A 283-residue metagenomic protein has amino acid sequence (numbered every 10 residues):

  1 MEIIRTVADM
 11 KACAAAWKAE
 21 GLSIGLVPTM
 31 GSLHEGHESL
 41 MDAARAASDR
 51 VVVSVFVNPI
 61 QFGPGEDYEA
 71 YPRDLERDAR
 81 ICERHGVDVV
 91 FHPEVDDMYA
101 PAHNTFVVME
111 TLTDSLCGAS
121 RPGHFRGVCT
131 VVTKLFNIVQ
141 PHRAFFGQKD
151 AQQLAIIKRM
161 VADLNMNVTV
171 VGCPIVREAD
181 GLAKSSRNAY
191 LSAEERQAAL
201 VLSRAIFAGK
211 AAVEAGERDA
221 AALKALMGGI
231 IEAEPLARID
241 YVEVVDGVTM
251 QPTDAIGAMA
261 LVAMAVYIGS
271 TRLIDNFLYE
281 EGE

Functional and structural regions predicted by a protein language model:
E2-L236, V245-T249, S270: Nucleotidyltransferase catalytic core that binds NTPs
L226-E283: Phosphate/ribose-recognition catalytic cores of enzymes acting on nucleotide-derived substrates
